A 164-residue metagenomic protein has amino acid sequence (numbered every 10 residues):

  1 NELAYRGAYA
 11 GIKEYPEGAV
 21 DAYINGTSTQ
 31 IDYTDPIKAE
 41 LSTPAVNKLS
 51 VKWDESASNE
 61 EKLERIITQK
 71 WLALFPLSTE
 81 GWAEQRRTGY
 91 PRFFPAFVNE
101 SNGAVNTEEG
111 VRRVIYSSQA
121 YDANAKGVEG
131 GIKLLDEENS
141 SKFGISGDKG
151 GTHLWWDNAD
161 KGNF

Functional and structural regions predicted by a protein language model:
N1-E2, E17-A19: Acidic/polar loop patches that form or flank catalytic/metal-binding clefts of enzymes that bind anionic ligands
N1-Y9: Extended, well-ordered alpha-helical scaffold segments
I12-G18, I24-F164: C-terminal functional modules
